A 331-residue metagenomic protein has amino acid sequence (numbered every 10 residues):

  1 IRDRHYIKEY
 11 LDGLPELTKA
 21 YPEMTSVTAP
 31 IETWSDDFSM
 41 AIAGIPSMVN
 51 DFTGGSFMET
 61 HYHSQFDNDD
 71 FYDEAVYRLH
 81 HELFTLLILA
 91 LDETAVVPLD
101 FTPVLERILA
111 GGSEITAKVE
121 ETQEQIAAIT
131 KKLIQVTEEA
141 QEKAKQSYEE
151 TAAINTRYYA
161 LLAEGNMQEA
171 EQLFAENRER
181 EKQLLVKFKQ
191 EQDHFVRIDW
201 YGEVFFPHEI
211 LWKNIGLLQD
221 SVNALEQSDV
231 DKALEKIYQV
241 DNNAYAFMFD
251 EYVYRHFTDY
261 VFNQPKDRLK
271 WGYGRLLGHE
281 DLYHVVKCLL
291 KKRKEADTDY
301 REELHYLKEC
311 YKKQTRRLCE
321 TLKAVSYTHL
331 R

Functional and structural regions predicted by a protein language model:
I1, T328-H329: Conserved small/polar residues in nucleotide/adenosyl-binding loops
I1-H61, D73, Q123-I210, I215: Metal-dependent peptidase/peptidase-like ectodomains
F57-L109, D231-Q239, A244-K266, H279 (+7 more regions): His/Asp/Glu-rich mid-to-C-terminal helical/loop segments that flank catalytic regions of hydrolases
V96-L99, T116, E120, K145 (+1 more regions): Residue-level signal for secondary-structure boundary elements
R107-K131: Extracellular/periplasmic ectodomains of large secreted or surface enzymes and adhesion receptors
Q227-S228: Phosphate/adenylate-binding glycine loop and adjacent helical scaffold
G274, K294-A296, Y300-R301: Sequence-level signature for long, low-complexity tracts enriched in small/hydrophobic residues
